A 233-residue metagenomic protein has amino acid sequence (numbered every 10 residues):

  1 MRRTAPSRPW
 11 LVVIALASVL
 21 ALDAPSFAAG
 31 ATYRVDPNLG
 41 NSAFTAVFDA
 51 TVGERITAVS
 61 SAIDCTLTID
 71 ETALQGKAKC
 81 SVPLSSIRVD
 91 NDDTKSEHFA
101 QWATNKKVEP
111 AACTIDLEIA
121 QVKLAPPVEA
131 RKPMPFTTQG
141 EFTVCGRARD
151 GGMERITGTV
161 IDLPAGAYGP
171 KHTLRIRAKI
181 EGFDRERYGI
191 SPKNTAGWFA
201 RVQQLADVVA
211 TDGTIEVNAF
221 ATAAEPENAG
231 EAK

Functional and structural regions predicted by a protein language model:
R2-V13: Bacterial N-terminal signal peptides that target proteins for export
V12-D23: Bacterial N-terminal signal peptides
F27-K233: Low-complexity, acidic/polar, glycine-enriched regions of mature
